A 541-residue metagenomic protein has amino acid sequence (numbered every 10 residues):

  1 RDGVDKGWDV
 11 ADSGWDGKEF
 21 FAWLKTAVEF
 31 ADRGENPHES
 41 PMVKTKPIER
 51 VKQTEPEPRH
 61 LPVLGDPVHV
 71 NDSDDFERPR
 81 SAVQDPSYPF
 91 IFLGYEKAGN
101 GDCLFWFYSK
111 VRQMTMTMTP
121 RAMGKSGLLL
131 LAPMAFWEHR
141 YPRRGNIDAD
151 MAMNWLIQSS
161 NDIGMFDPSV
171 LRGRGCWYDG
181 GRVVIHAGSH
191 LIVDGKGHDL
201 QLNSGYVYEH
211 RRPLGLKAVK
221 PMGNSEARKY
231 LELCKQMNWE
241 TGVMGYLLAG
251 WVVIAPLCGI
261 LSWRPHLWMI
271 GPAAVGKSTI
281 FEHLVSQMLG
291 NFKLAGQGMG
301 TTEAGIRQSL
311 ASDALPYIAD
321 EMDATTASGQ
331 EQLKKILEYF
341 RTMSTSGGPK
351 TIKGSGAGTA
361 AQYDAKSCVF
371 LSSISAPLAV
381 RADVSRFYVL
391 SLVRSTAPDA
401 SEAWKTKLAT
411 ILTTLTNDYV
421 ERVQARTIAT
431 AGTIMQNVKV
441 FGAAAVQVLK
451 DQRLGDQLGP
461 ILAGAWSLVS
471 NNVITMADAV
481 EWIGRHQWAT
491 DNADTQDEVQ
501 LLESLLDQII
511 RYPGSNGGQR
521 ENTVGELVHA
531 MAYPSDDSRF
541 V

Functional and structural regions predicted by a protein language model:
G3-V4, L191, D323-T325, I374-L378 (+1 more regions): Conserved nucleotide-binding/hydrolysis micro-motifs of P-loop NTPases
W8-P41, D418, R422-A425: Metal-dependent DNA phosphodiester-chemistry modules and their immediately adjacent helices/loops in DNA-processing
R33-V219, Q447, D451-G459, A463-V541: N-terminal nucleic-acid engagement/recognition segments and initiation subdomains in replication, restriction
D199-I306, A311, Q447, Q457-L458 (+1 more regions): P-loop NTPase catalytic core of nucleic-acid-dependent motor ATPases
R264-W268, P316, C368: Residue-level preference for the first positions of well-ordered beta-strands
I306-G354: Conserved nucleotide-sensing/catalytic segment adjacent to the nucleotide-binding pocket in NTP-handling enzymes
L310, K353-L371: AAA+/SF3 P-loop NTPase mechanochemical coupling elements
Q362-S367, A376-T490: Phosphate-sensing "switch" segment of ASCE/P-loop ATPases
